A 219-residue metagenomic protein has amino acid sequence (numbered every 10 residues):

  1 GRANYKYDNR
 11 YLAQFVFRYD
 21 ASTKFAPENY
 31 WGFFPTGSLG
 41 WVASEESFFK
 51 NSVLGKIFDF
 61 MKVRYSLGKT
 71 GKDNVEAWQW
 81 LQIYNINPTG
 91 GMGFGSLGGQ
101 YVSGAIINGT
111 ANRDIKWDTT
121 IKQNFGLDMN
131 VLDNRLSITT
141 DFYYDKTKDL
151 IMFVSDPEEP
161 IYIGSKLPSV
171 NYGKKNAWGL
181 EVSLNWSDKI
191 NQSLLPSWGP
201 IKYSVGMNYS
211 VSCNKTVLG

Functional and structural regions predicted by a protein language model:
G1-G219: Extracellular/periplasmic, surface-exposed regions of secreted and cell-surface proteins
